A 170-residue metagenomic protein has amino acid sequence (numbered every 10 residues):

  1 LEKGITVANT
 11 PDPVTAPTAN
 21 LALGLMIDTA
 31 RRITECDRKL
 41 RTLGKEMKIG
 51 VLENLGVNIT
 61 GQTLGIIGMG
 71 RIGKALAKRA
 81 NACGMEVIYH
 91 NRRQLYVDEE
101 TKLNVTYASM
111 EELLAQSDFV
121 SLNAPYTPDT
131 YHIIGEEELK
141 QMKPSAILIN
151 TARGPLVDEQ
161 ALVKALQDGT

Functional and structural regions predicted by a protein language model:
L1-A8, A115, G135: An N-terminal-biased, well-structured beta-alpha scaffold segment characteristic of Rossmann-like dinucleotide-binding
G4-A16, N91, E111, A152: Short beta->alpha connector loops at strand-helix junctions that form conserved, small/polar/Pro-enriched
T6, Q62-G65, E86, D118 (+1 more regions): Structural signature of beta-strand start/N-cap positions in the alpha/beta core of ABC transporter nucleotide-binding
T10-T63, A75, V97: Phosphate-binding beta-alpha-beta segment of Rossmann-like dinucleotide-binding domains, i.e., the NAD(P)
M69-G70: Glycine-rich Rossmann-fold phosphate-binding loop(s) that bind the pyrophosphate of adenine dinucleotide cofactors
A77, A82-E86: Residues at the starts of beta-strands that form the adenosine-phosphate
R93-T170: Rossmann-like adenosine-cofactor binding region
